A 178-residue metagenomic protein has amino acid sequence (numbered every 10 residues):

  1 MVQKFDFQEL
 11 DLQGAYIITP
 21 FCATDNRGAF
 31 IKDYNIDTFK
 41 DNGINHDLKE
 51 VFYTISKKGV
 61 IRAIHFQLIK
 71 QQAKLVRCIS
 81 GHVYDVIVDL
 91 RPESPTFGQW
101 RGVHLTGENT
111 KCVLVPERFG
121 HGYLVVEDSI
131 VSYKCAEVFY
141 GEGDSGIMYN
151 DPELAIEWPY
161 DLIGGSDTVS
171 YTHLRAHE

Functional and structural regions predicted by a protein language model:
M1-E108, Y133-R175: Non-catalytic, conserved peripheral segments adjacent to functional cores
T106-E127: Conserved metal-binding segment of the jelly-roll/cupin
V115, A176-E178: Hydrophobic heptad-repeat coiled-coil signature
